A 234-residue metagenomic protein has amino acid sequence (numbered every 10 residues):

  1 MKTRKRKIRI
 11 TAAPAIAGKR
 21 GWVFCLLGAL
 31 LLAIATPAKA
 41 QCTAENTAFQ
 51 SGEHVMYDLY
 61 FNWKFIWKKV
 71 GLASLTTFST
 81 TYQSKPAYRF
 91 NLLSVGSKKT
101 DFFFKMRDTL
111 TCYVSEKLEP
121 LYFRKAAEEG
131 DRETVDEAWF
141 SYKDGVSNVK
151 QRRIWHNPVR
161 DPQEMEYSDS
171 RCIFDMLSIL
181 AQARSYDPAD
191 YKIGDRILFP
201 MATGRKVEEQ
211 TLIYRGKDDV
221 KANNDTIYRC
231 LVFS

Functional and structural regions predicted by a protein language model:
R4-C25: Bacterial N-terminal signal peptides that target proteins for export
F24-A33: Bacterial N-terminal signal peptides
A38-T109, A126-E133, G194, M201 (+1 more regions): N-terminal cleavable signal peptides for secretion/export
Q50-G52, E133-R229: Solvent-exposed helix/loop surface patches that form functional interfaces
F78-Y82, Y113-S115, S141-K143, V220: Short beta-strand micro-motifs enriched in acidic
P86-Y88, E119-L121, G145-V149: Hydrophobic residues embedded in beta-strands of well-ordered beta-sheets
M106-L121: A short, surface-exposed beta-strand/turn
L231-S234: A conserved acidic, glycine/proline-rich C-terminal tail/linker
